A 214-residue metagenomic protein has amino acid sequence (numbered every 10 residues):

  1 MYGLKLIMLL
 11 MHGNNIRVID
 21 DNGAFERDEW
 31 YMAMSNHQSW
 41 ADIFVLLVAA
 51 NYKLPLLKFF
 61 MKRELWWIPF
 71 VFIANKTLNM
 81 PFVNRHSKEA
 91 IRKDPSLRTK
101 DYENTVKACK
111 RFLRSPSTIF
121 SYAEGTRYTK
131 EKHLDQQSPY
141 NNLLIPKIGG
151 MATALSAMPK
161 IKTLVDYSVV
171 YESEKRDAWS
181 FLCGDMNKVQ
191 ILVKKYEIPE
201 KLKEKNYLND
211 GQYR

Functional and structural regions predicted by a protein language model:
M1-Y31, H37, V45: Membrane-anchoring hydrophobic helices of lipid-metabolizing enzymes
D21, M34-H37, F60-E64, Y122-E124 (+1 more regions): Short His-Asn-centered micro-motif
E26-D94: Catalytic core of membrane glycerolipid acyltransferases/transacylases, capturing the structured, soluble-facing
I43, V106, K147-M151: Conserved glycosyltransferase catalytic-site signature
P69-H86, R114-K205: A cross-family acyltransferase "interaction/gating" segment
A90-K100, L134-N141: Short, flexible/disordered intra-domain loops and linkers
L97-R111: A Trp-anchored, charged/polar loop motif used as the substrate-binding/catalytic surface of acyl/ester-handling
E204-R214: Accessory terminal regions of nucleic-acid processing enzymes
